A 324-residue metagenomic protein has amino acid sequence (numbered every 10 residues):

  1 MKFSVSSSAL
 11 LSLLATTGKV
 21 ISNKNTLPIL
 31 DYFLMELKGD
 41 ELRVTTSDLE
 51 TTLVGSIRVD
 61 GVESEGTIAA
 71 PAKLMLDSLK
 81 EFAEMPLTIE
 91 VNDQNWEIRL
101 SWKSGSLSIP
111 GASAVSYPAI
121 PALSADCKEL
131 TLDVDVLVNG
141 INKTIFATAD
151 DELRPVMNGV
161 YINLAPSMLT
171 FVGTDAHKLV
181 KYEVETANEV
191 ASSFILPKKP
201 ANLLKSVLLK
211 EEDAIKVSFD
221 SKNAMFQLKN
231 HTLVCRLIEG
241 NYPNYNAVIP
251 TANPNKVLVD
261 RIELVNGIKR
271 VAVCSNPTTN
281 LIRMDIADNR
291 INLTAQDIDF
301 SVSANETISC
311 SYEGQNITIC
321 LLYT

Functional and structural regions predicted by a protein language model:
M1-L322: Structural preference for solvent-exposed beta-strand-turn elements and adjacent flexible terminal/loop segments within
